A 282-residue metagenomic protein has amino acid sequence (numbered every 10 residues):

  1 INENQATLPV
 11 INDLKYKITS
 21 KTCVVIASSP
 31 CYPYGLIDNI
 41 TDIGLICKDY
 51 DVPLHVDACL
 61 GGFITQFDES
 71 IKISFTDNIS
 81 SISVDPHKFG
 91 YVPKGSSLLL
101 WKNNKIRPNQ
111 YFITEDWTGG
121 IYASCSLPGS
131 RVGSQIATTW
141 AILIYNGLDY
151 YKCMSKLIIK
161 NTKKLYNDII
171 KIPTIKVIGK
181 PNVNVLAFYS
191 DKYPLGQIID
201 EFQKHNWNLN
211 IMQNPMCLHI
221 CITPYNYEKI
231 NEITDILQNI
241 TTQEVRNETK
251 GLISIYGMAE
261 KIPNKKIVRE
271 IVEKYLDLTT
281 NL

Functional and structural regions predicted by a protein language model:
I1-A6: Short beta->alpha junction loops
T7-H55: Active-site phosphate-binding strand-loop segment of PLP-dependent enzymes
C23, Y50, H55, I71-V183 (+2 more regions): Active-site C-terminal subdomain of aminotransferase-like
S28-P33, N184-F188, H219-I220: Conserved short loop/turn motifs at secondary-structure junctions
C31, L60-G62, K88, P215 (+1 more regions): Active-site-proximal loop/turn and secondary-structure-junction residues that shape catalytic pockets, frequently
G62-D68: Conserved, charged catalytic cores of large soluble enzymes
K152-M154, T162-K164, I170-P173, F188-L282: Non-catalytic terminal extensions of PLP-dependent enzymes
